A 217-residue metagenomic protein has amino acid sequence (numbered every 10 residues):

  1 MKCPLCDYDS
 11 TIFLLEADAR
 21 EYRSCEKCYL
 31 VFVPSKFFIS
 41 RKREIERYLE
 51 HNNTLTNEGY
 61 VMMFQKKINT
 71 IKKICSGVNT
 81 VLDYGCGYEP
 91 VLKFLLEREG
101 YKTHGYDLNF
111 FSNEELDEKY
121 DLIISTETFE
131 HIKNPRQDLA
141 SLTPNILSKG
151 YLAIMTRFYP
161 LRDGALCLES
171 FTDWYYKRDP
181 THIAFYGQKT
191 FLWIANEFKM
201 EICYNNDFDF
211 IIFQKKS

Functional and structural regions predicted by a protein language model:
M1-L122, T126, L139-A140, D179 (+3 more regions): Conserved N-terminal segment of class I S-adenosyl-L-methionine
T126-F129, M155: Residues lining the SAM
T128-H131, L161: Divalent metal-coordination and catalytic microenvironments
K133-Q137: Short N-terminal helix/helix-N-cap motif within the alpha/beta-hydrolase-1
L139-K149: A short glycine-rich, Lys/Arg-flanked "PGG" loop and its adjoining helix->strand segment in the class I
T156-A184, K189-T190, I194: Short, glycine-/aromatic-enriched active-site segment of Class I SAM-dependent methyltransferases
